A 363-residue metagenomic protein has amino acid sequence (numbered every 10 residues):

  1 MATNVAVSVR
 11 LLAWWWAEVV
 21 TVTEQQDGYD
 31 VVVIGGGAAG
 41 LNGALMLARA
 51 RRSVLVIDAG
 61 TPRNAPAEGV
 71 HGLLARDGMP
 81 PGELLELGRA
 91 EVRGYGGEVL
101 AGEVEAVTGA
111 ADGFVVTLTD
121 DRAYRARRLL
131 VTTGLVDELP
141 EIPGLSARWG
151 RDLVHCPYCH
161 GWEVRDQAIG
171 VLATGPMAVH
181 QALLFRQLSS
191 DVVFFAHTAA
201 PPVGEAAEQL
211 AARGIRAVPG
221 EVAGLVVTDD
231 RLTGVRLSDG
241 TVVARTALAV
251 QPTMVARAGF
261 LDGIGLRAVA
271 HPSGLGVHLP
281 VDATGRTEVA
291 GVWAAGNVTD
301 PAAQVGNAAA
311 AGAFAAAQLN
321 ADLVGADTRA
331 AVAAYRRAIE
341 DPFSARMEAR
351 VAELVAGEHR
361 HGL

Functional and structural regions predicted by a protein language model:
N4, V9-V31, V99-Q167, A247 (+2 more regions): FAD-binding core/adjacent interface of flavoenzyme oxidoreductases
T23-E24, Y29-E83, Q167-A168, M177-A200 (+1 more regions): Beta1-alpha1 glycine-rich phosphate/pyrophosphate-binding loop at the start of Rossmann-like nucleotide-binding domains
G35, T132-G134, E141, L172 (+3 more regions): Short, well-ordered coil/turn residues at beta-beta hairpins and beta-strand->alpha-helix junctions within
E86-L118, A123-A126, S189-G276, V324-L363: A Rossmann-like FAD-binding core segment of flavoenzymes
A147-E163, M254-G306, F314: FAD-site-proximal beta/loop scaffold in flavoenzymes
R151-Y158, V171-Q181, V203-G204: Active-site glycine-rich loop that binds ribose-phosphate moieties when present
Q181, A295-Y335: A conserved FAD-binding loop/helix module that cradles the flavin
